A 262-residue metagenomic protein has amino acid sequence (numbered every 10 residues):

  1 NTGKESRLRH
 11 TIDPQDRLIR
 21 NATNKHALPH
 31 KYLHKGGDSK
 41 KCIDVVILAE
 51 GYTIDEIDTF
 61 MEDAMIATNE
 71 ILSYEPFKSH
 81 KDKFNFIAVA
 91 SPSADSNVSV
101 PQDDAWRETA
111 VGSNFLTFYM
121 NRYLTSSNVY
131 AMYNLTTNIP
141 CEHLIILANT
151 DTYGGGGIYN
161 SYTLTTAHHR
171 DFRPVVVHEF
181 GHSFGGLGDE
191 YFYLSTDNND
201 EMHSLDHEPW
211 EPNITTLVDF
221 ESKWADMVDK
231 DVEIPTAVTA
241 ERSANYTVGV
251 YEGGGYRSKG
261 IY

Functional and structural regions predicted by a protein language model:
T2-Y32: Short beta-strand elements
A22-S73, A88-V98: Fold-level signature of zinc-dependent metallopeptidase catalytic domains
G37-K41, K78-K81, T136-C141, I158 (+2 more regions): Extracellular/periplasmic catalytic domains that process cell-envelope and extracellular macromolecules
G51-I54, P92-S96, T150-G154, R170-F172 (+1 more regions): Solvent-exposed loop/turn segments at secondary-structure junctions within structured extracellular/periplasmic domains
I57-F60, G155-E179: Short pre-active-site segment immediately N-terminal to the catalytic Zn-binding motif
K83-N160: Active-site-proximal segments of metallohydrolase catalytic domains
F180-T196: Catalytic Zn2+-binding segment of zinc metalloproteases
Y191-Y262: Replace "(M1/M4/M9/M12/WLM)" with "(e.g., M1/M4/M8/M9/M12/M26/WLM)" and add "not limited to" to clarify scope
